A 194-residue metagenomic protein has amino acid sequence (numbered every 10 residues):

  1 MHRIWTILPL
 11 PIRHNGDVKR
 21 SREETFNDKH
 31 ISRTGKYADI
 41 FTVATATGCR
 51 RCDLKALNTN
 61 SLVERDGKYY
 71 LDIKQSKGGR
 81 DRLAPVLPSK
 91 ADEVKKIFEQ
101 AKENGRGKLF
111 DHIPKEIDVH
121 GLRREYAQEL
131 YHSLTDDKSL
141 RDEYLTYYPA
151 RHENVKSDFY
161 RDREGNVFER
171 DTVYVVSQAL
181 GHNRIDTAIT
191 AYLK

Functional and structural regions predicted by a protein language model:
M1-N27, Q75-K77: Flexible interdomain linker/hinge and immediately adjacent N-terminus of the catalytic tyrosine-recombinase domain
K19-R51, F159-Y160, V167-V173: Basic, Lys/Arg- and aromatic-enriched nucleic-acid-binding interface segment
T34, V43-A56, E129, S133-K138 (+2 more regions): A short, glycine-centered helix-capping/turn motif at helix boundaries that positions DNA-contacting or catalytic
T47, A56-V94: Conserved tyrosine-mediated DNA breakage-rejoining catalytic core shared by Y-recombinases
L54, L122-T135, V155, Y160 (+1 more regions): Short, basic/aromatic-rich helical patch in the C-terminal catalytic core of site-specific tyrosine
K68-K74, N154-K194: Short functional hotspots where side chains directly engage DNA or cofactors
S76-I97, R106-Y126: C-terminal catalytic core of Y-nucleophile DNA break-rejoin enzymes
E116-R151: Internal, charge-rich low-complexity segments
